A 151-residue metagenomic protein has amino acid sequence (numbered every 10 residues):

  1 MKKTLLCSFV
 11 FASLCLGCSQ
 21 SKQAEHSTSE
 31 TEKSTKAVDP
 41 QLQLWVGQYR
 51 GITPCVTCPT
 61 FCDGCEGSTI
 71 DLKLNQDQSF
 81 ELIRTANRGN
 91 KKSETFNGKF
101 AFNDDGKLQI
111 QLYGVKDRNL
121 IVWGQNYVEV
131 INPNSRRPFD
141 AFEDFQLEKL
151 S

Functional and structural regions predicted by a protein language model:
M1-L16: Sec-dependent bacterial lipoprotein signal peptides
C18-D77, T85-T95, K107-S151: Lipid interaction determinants
